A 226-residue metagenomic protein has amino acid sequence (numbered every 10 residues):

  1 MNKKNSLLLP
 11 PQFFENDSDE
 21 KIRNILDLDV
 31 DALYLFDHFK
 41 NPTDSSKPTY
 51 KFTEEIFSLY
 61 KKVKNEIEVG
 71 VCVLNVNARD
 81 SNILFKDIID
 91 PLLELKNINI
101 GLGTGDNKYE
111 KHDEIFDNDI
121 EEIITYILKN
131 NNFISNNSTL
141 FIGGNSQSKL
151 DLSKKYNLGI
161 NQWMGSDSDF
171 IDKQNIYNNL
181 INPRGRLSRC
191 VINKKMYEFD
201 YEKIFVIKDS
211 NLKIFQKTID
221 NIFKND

Functional and structural regions predicted by a protein language model:
M1-D226: Active-site-adjacent structural elements that line small-molecule/cofactor binding pockets in enzymes
